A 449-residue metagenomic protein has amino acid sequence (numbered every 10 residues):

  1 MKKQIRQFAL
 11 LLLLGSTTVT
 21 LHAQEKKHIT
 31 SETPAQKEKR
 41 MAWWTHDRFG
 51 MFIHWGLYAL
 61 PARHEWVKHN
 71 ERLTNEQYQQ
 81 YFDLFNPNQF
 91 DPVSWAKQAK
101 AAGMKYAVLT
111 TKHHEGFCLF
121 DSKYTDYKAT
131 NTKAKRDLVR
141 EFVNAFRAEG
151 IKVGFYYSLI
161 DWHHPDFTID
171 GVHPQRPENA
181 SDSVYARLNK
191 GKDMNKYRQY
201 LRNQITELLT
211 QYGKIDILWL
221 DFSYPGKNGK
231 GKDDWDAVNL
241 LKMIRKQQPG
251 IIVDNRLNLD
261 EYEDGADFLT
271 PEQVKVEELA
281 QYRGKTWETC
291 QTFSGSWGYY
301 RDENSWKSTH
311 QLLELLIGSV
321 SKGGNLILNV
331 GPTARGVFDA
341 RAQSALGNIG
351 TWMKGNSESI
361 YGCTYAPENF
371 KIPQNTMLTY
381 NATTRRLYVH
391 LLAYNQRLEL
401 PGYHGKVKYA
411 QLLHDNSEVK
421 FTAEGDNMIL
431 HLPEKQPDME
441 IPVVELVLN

Functional and structural regions predicted by a protein language model:
M1-E25: Bacterial Sec-dependent N-terminal signal peptides
Q24-N449: Mature catalytic domains of secreted/periplasmic carbohydrate-active enzymes
